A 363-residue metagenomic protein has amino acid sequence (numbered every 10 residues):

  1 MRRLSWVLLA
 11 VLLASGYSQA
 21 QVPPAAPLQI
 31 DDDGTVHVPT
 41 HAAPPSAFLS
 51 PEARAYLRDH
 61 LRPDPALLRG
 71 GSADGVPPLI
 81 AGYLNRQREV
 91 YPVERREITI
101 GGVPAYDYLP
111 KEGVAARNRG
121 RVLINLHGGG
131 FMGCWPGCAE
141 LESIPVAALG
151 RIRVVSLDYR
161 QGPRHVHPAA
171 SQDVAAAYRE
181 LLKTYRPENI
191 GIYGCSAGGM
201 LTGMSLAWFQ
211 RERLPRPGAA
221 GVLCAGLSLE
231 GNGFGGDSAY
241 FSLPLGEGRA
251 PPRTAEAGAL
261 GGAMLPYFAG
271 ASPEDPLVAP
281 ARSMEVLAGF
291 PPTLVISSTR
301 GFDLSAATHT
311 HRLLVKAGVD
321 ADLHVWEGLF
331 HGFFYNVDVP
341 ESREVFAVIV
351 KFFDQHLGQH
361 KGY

Functional and structural regions predicted by a protein language model:
M1-W6: Bacterial N-terminal signal peptides that target proteins for export
V7-S15: Bacterial N-terminal signal peptides
S18-A20: Boundary at the C-terminal end of the N-terminal hydrophobic targeting segment
V22-G34, P39-H60, L67-L68, Y91-Y363: Alpha/beta-hydrolase superfamily serine-hydrolase fold, recognizing
A73: Residue-level recognition of oxygen-bearing side chains
V76-I98: A domain-start/cap signature at the N-terminus of enzymes
